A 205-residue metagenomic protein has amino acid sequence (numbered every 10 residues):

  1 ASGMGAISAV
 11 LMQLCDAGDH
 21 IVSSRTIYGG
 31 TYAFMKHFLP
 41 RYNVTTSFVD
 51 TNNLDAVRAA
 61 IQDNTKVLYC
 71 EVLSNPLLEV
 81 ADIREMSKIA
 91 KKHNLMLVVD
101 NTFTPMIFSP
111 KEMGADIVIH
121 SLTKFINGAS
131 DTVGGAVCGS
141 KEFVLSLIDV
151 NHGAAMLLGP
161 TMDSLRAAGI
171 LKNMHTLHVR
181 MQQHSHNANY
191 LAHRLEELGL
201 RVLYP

Functional and structural regions predicted by a protein language model:
S2-L203: Conserved PLP-enzyme active-site core in the AAT-like
